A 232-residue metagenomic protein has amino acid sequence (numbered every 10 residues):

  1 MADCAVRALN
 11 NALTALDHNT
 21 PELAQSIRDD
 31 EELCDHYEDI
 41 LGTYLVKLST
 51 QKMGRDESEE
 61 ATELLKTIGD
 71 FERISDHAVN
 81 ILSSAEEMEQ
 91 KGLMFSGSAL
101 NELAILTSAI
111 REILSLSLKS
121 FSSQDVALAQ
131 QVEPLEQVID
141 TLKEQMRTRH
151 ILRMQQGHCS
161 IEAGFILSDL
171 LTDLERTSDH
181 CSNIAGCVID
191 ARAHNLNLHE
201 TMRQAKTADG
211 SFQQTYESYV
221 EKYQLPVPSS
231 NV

Functional and structural regions predicted by a protein language model:
M1-V232: Cytosolic, long alpha-helical scaffolding segments
